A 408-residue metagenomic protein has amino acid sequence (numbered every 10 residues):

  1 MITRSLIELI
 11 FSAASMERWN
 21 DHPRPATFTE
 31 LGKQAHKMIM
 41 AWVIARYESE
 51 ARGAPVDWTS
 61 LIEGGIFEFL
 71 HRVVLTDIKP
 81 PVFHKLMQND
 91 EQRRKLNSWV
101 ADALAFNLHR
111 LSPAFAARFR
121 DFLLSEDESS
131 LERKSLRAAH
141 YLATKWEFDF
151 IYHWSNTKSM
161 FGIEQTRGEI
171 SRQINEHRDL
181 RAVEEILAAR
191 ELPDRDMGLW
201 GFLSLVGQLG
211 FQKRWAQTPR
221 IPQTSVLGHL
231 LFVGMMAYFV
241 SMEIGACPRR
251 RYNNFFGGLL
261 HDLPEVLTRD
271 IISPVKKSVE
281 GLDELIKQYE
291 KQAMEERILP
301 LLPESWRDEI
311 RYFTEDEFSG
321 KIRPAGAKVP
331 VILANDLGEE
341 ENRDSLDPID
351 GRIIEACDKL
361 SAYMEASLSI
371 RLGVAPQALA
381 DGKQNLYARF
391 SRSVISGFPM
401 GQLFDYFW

Functional and structural regions predicted by a protein language model:
M1-W408: Alpha-helical, largely C-terminal catalytic domains that coordinate divalent metal ions via clustered Asp/Glu/His
